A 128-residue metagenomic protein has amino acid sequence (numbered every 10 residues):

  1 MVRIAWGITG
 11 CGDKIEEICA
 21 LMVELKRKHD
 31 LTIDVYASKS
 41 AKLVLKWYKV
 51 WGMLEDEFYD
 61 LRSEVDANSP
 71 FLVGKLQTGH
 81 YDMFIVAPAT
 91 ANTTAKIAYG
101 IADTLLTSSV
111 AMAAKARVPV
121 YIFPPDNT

Functional and structural regions predicted by a protein language model:
M1-T128: A cross-family phosphate/adenosyl-ligand binding-site feature
